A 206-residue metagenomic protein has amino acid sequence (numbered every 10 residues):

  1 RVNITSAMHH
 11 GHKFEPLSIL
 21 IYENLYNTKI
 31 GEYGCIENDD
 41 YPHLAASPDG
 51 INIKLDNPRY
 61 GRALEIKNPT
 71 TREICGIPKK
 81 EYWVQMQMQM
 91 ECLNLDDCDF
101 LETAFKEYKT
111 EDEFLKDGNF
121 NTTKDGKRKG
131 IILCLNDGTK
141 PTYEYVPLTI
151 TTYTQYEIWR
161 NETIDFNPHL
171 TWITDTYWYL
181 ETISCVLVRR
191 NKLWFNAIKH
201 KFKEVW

Functional and structural regions predicted by a protein language model:
R1-W206: Accessory terminal regions of nucleic-acid processing enzymes
